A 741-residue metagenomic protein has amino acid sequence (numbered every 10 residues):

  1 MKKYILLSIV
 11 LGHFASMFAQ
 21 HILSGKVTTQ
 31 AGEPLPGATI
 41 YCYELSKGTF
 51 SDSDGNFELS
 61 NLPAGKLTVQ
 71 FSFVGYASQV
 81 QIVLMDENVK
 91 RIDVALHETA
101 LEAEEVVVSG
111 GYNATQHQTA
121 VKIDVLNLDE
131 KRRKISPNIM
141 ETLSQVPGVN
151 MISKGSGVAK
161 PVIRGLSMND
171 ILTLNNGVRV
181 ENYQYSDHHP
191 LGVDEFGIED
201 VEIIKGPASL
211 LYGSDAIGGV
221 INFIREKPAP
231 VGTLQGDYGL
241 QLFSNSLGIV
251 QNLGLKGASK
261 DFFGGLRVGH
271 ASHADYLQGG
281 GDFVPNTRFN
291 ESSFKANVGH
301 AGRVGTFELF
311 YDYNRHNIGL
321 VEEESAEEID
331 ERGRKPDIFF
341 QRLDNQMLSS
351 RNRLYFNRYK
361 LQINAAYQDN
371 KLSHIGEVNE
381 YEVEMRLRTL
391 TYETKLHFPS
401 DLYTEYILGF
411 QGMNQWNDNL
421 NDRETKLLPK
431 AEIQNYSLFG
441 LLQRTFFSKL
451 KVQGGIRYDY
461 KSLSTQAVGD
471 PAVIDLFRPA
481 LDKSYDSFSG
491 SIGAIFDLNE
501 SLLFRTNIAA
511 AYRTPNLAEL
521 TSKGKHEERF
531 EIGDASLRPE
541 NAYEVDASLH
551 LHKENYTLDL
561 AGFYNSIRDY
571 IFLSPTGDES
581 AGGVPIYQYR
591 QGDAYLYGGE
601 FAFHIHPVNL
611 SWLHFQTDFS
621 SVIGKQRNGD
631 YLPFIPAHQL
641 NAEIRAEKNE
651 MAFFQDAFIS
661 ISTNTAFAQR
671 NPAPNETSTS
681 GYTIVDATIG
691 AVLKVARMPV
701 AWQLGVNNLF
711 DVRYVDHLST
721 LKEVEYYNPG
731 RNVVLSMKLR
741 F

Functional and structural regions predicted by a protein language model:
Y4, A274, Y512-R513, S566-D569 (+3 more regions): C-terminal beta-signal and adjacent terminal beta-strands/loops of Gram-negative outer-membrane beta-barrel proteins
T28-Q30, A38-Y41, S72-Y76, D86-R132 (+2 more regions): Short, acidic, small-residue-rich periplasmic hinge/interaction motif at the N-terminus of Gram-negative outer-membrane
S60, V162, V178-K205: Short acidic/polar hinge/loop motifs at secondary-structure boundaries that mediate gating or recognition
L210, V220, R225-G257, V268 (+1 more regions): Short strand-turn segments of transmembrane beta-barrel domains in outer membranes, especially the first one or two
S246-S272, D282-I318, F340-N357, L396 (+5 more regions): Transmembrane beta-barrel wall of Gram-negative outer-membrane proteins
H273-G281, P285-E291, G305-L361, A365-T389 (+2 more regions): Flexible loop and strand-edge segments within Gram-negative outer membrane beta-barrel domains
E328, G333-R351, A431-I433, R478-D497 (+5 more regions): Outer-membrane beta-barrel signature, preferentially recognizing the C-terminal barrel domain of Gram-negative
S448, F563-I567, P585-Q669: Gram-negative outer-membrane beta-barrel transporters
